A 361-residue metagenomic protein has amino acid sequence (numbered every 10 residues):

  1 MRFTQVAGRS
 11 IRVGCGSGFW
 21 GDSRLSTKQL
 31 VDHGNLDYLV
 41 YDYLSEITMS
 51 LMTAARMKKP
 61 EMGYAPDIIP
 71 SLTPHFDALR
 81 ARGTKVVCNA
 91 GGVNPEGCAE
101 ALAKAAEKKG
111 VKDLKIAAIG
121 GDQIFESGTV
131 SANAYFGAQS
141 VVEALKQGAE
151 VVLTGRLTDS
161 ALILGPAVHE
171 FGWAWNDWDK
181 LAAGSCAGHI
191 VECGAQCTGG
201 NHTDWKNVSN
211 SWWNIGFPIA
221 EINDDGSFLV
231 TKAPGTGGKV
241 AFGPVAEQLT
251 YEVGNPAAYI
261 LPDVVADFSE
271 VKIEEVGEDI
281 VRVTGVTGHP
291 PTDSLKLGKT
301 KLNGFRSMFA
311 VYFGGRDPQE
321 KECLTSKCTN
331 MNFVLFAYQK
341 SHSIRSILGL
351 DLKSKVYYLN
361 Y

Functional and structural regions predicted by a protein language model:
R2-Q29: N-terminal amphipathic/basic leader segments beginning at the initiator methionine
A7-I11, G34-D37, A81-T84, V111-L114 (+9 more regions): Short coil/turn connectors at secondary-structure junctions
R24-T27, S50-A55, G97-A103, E107 (+8 more regions): Short acidic, glycine/serine/threonine-rich loops at helix termini
G34-M52: N-terminal glycine-rich anion-binding loops that anchor highly charged ligand groups
L39, K58-G165, F171, I190 (+2 more regions): Alpha/propeptide regions of enzymes that mature by internal proteolysis
K108-I124, L164-W205, S209, N214: Catalytic or ion-translocation cores adjacent to nucleophile or general acid/base/metal-coordination motifs in diverse
A183-T287: A conserved active-site cap/scaffold subdomain adjacent to cofactor or substrate pockets
T284-Y361: C-terminal non-catalytic interaction/assembly regions of soluble proteins
